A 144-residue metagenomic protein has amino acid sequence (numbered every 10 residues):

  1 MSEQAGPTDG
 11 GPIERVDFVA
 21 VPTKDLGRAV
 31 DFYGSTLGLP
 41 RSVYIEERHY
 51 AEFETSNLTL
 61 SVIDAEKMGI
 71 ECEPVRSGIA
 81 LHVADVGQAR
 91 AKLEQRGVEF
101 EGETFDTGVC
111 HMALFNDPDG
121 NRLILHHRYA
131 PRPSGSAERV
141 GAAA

Functional and structural regions predicted by a protein language model:
M1-V30, N57, S77-L81, Y129-A144: N-terminal beta-strand motif that seeds the catalytic metal site of vicinal oxygen chelate
E14, R48, G108-C110: Loop/turn position at the start of each blade in beta-propeller repeats
D25-G27, I79-R122, A130: Vicinal oxygen chelate
D25-R41: Amphipathic alpha-helical segments
G38-Y44, F100-T104: Short secondary-structure junctions
P40-P74, R122-R128: Conserved short beta-strand elements that form part of the metal-binding/catalytic scaffold of enzyme active sites
